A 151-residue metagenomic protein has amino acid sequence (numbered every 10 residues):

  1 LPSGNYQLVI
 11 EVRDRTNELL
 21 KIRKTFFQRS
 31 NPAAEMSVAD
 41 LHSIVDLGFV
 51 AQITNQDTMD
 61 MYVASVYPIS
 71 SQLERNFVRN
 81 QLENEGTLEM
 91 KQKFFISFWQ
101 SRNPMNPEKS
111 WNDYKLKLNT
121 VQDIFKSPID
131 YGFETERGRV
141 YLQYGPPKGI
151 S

Functional and structural regions predicted by a protein language model:
L1-E11: A short tyrosine-centered beta-strand micro-motif
V12-T16: Surface-exposed loop/turn motifs at beta-strand-loop junctions within extracellular Ig-like and Fibronectin type III
L20-F27: Edge beta-strands of extracellular beta-sandwich domains
Q28-M61: Low-complexity, Pro/Ser/Thr- and charge-rich linker/hinge segments at domain boundaries
M61-V66, N76-E85, T120-D130: Second-shell loop/turn segments in exported
Q92-I150: Mid-length scaffold segments of soluble, non-membrane domains
